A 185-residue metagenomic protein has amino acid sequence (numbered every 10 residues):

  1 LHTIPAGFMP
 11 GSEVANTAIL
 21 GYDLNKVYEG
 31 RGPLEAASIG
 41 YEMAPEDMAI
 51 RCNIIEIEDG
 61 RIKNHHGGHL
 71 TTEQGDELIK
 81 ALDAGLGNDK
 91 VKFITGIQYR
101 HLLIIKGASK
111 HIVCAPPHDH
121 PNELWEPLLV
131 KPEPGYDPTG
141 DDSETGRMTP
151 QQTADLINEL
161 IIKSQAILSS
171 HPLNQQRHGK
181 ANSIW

Functional and structural regions predicted by a protein language model:
L1-V91, Q98, I104: Active-site nucleophile/metal-coordination loop of metallo-enzymes that catalyze phosphate/sulfate and related
R61-K180: Internal, non-catalytic "lid/hinge" segments that mediate substrate recognition, gating, inter-domain movement
N182-W185: Short, intrinsically disordered, charge-balanced linker/junction segments flanking boundaries in proteins
